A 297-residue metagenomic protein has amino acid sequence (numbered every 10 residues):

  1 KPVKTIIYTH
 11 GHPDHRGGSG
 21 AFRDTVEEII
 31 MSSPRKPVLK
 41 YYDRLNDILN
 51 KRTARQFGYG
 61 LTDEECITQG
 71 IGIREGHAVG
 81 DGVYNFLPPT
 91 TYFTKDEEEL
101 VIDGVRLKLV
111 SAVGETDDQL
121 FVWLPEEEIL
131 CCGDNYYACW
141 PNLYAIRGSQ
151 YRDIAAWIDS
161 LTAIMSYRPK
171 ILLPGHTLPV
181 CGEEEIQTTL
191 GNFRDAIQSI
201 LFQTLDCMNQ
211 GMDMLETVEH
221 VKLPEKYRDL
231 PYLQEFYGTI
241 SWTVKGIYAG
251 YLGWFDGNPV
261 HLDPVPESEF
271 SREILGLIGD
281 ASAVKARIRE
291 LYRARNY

Functional and structural regions predicted by a protein language model:
P2-K95: Active-site HxH/HxHxD metal-binding segment of metal-dependent hydrolases
I6-Y8, L173, E219: Beta-strand segments within the central parallel beta-sheet cores of soluble alpha/beta enzyme folds
S19-A21, G82-Y84, E99, T162-S166 (+1 more regions): A general structural signal for short secondary-structure junctions and capping/turn motifs
F22-E27, R44-I48, I146-G148, I186-G191 (+1 more regions): Short secondary-structure boundary/capping segments
I48, Y59-V79, S166-K170, P179-Y297: Accessory terminal helices/loops
L87, E99-V101, R106-Q210: Metallo-beta-lactamase
